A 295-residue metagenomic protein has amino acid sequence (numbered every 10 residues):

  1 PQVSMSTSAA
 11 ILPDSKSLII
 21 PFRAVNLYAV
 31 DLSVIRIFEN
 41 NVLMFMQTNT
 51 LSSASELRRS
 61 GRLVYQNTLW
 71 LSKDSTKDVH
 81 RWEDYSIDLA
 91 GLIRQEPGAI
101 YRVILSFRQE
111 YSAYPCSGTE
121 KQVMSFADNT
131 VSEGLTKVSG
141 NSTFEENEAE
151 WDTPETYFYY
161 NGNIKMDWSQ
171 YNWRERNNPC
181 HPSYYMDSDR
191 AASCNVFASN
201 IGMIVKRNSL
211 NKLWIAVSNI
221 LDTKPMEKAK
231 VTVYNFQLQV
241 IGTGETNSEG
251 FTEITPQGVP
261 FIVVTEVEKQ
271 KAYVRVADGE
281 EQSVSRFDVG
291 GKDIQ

Functional and structural regions predicted by a protein language model:
P1-Q295: N-terminal, cleavable Sec-dependent signal peptides of secreted/periplasmic/extracellular proteins
